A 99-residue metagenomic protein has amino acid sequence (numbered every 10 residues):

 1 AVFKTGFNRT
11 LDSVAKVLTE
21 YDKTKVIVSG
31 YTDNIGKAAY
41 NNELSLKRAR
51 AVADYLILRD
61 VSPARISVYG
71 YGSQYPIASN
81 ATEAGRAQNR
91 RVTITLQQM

Functional and structural regions predicted by a protein language model:
A1-V26, Q97-M99: Periplasmic peptidoglycan-binding/tethering modules of Gram-negative envelope proteins
K4-N8, S29-M99: Periplasmic OmpA-like peptidoglycan-binding domain that tethers envelope proteins to the cell wall
